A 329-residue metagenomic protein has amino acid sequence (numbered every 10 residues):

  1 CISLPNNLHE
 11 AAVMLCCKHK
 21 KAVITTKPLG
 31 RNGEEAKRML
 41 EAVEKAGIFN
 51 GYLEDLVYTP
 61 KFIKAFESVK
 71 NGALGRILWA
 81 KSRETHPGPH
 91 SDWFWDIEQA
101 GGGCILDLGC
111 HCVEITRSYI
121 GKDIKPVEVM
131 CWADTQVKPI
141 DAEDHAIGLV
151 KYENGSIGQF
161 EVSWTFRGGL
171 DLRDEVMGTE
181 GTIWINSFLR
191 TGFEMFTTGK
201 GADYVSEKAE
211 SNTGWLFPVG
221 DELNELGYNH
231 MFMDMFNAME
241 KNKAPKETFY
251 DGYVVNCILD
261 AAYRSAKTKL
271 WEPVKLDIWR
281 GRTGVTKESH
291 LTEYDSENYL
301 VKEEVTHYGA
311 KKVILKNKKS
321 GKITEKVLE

Functional and structural regions predicted by a protein language model:
C1-A42: Beta-loop-alpha module in the N-terminal Rossmann-like domain of NAD(P)-dependent dehydrogenases, especially those
I2, T25, N50-Y52, K81 (+1 more regions): Hydrophobic residues in well-ordered beta-strands that form the structural core
H19-K21, A46-I48, S156: A short helix->loop->beta-strand "cap" motif at the edges of active sites that frequently abuts
T26-P28, E54, F166: Short beta->alpha connector loops at strand-helix junctions that form conserved, small/polar/Pro-enriched
F49, L56-I140, V150, K269: Predominantly a Rossmann-like dinucleotide-binding segment in NAD(P)-dependent oxidoreductases
C110, K138, E161-L170: Glycine-rich phosphate/pyrophosphate-binding beta-alpha loops
V127-E128, Q136, A146-I157, T165-R167 (+2 more regions): Glycine-rich, aromatic-lined ligand/substrate-binding cores of catalytic and carbohydrate-binding domains
Y152, E175, T179-Y250, E272-E329: C-terminal glycine/acidic-rich active-site capping loop/insertion
